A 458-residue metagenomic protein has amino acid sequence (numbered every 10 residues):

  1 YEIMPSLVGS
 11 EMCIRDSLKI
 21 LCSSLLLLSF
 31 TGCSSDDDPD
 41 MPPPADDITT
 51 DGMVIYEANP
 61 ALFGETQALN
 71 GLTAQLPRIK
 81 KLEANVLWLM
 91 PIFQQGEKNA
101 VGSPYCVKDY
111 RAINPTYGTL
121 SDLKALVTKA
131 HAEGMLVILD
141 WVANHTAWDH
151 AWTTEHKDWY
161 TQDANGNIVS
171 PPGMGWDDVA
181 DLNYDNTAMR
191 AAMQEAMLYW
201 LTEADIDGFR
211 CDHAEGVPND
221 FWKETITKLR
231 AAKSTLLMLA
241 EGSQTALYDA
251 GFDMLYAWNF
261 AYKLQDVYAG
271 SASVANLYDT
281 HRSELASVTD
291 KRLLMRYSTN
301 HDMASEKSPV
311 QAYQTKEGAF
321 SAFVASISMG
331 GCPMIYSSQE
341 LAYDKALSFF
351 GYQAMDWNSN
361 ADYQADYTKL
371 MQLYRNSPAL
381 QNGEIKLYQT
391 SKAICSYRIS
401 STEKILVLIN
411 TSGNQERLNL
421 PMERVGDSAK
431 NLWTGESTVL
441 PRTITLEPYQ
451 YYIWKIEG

Functional and structural regions predicted by a protein language model:
Y1-I14: Single conserved hydrophobic/aromatic residue that forms the stacking wall/gate of nucleotide- or nucleobase-binding
C22-S29: Bacterial N-terminal signal peptides
C33-W88, Q94, K129, Y278 (+3 more regions): Carbohydrate-interacting/catalytic domains
P43-N70, A74-V86, P91-A204, E224-K233: Substrate-binding/active-site clefts of carbohydrate-active enzymes
V54-Y56, L87-L89, V137-L139, F209 (+3 more regions): Hydrophobic faces of well-ordered beta-strands that scaffold small-molecule active sites in alpha/beta enzyme cores
W88-A100, D140-D149, D212-P218, E241-T245 (+2 more regions): Short, solvent-exposed turn/loop segments enriched in Gly/Ser/Thr/Pro and often Arg
E195-A196, T202, D212-Y297, T315-K316 (+5 more regions): Active-site-proximal helices and loops of the catalytic beta/alpha 8
E306-Y313: Short, solvent-exposed helix-loop connector elements
